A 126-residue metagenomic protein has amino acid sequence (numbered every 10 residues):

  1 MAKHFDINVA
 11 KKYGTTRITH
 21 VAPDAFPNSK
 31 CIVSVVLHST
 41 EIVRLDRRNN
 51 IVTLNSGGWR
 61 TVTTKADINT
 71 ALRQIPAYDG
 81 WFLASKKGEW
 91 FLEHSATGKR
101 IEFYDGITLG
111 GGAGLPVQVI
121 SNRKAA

Functional and structural regions predicted by a protein language model:
M1-A126: Terminal leader/tail segments of proteins
